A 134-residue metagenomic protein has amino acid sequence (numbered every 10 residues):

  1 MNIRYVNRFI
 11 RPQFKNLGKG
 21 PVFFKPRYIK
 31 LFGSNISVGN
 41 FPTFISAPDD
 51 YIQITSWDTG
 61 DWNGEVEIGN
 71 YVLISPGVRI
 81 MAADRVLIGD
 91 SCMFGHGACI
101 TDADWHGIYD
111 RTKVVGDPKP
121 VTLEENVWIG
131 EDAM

Functional and structural regions predicted by a protein language model:
M1-T101, V121-E125, A133: Domain-scale signature associated with acetyltransferase and cell-envelope carbohydrate enzymes
I52-I54, G107-R111: A short, acidic/glycine-rich surface segment
G60, Y109-V114: Flexible, solvent-exposed loop segments that connect beta-strands
